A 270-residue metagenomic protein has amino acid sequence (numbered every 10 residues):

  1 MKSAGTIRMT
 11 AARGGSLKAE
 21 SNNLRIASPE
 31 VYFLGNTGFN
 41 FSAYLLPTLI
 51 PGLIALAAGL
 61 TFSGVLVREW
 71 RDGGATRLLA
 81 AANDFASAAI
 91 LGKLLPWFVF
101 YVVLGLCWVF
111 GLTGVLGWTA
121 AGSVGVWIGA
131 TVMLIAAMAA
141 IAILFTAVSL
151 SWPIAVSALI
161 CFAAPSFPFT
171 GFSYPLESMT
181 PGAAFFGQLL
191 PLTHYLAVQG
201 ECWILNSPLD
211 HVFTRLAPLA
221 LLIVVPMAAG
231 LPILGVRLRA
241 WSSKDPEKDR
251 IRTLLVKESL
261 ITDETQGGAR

Functional and structural regions predicted by a protein language model:
M1-A4, G38-L46, I50, R68-A81 (+3 more regions): Hydrophobic alpha-helical transmembrane segments
M1-T61: Transport-system extracytoplasmic interface segments
S21, E30, L34, G38 (+8 more regions): Juxtamembrane loop-helix boundary motifs flanking transmembrane segments in multi-pass membrane proteins
A43, A82-L95, G125, A158 (+2 more regions): Alpha-helical membrane-protein architecture signal
P51, S87-F100, L104, A130 (+1 more regions): Alpha-helical transmembrane segments of multi-pass membrane proteins
L53-F62, V103-G111, I141: Internal alpha-helical transmembrane segments of multipass membrane proteins, especially hydrophobic lipid-embedded
T61-V99: Helix-loop-helix units of permease transmembrane domains in multi-pass membrane transporters, especially ABC
V99, C107-G111, W118-R270: Membrane-spanning alpha-helical segments of multipass transporters and channels
